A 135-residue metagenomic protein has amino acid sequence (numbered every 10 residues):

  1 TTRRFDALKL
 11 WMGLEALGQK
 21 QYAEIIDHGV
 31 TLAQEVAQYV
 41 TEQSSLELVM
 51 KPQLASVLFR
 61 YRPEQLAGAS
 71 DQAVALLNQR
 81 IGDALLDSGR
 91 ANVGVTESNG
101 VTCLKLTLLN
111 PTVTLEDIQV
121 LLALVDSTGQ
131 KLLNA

Functional and structural regions predicted by a protein language model:
R4, L14, G18-N134: Conserved C-terminal alpha-helix-loop-beta "cap" of PLP-dependent enzymes that closes/shapes the active-site mouth
